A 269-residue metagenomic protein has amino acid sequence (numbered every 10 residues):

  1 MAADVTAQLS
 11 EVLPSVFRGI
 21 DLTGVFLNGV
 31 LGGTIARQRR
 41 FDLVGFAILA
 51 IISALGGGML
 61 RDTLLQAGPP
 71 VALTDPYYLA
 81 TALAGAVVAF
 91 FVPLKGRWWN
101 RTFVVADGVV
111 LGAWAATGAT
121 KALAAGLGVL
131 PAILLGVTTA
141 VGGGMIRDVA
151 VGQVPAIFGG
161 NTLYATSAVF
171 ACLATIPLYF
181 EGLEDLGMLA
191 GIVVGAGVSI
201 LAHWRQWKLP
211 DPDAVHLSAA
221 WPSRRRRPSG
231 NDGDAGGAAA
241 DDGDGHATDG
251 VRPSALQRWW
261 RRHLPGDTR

Functional and structural regions predicted by a protein language model:
M1-A54, M59-G68: N-terminal topogenic module of multi-pass integral membrane proteins
M1-V16, T63-L73, T117-P131, P177-G187: Helix-coil boundary and interhelical linker segments in multi-pass alpha-helical membrane proteins
L13-V25, I51, P70-A84, G128-V141: Structural signature of hydrophobic alpha-helical transmembrane segments
G29-R39, D62, V87-N100, M145-A156 (+1 more regions): C-terminal ends of transmembrane helices
V44-I52, T74-A80, N100-L111, L135 (+1 more regions): Cytoplasmic-side transmembrane-helix entry/capping segments in multi-pass membrane proteins
A50-G56, D107-T120, T162-I176, A219-S229: Small-residue-rich segments of transmembrane alpha-helices in multi-pass membrane proteins, especially helix faces
L65-L73, R97-F103, A122-A132, V149-G160 (+2 more regions): A cytosolic-side transmembrane-helix exit/cap motif
S218-R269: Long, low-complexity, intrinsically disordered cytosolic termini of multi-pass membrane proteins
